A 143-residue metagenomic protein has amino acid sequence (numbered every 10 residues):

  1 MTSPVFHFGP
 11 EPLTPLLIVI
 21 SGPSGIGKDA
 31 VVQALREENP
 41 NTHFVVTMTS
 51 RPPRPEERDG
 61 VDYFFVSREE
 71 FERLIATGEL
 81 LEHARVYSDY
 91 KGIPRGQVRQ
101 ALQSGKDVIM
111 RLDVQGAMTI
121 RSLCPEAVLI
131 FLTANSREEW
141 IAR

Functional and structural regions predicted by a protein language model:
M1-L17, P40: Extreme N-terminal, non-catalytic leader segments that precede Walker-type/kinase nucleotide-binding cores
S21-P23: P-loop (Walker A) phosphate-binding loop of NTP-binding proteins
I26: ATP-binding Walker
D29: Walker A/P-loop
V32-Q33: The feature captures the helix immediately C-terminal to the Walker
R36-V45: Post-Walker A helix-loop "phosphate-sensing" segment adjacent to the P-loop in P-loop NTPases
T47-M110, V114-M118: ATP-dependent small-molecule kinase phosphotransfer cores that center on conserved nucleotide phosphate-binding segments
V108-D113, L123-R143: Conserved phosphate-donor/acceptor-positioning beta-strand/loop module used by diverse small-molecule
